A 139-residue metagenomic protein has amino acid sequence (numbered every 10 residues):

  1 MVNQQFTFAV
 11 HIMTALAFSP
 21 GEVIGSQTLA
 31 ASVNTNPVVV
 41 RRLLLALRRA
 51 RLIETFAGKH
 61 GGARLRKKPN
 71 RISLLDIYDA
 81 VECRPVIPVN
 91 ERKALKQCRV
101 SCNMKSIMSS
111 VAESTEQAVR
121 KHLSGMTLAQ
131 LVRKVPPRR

Functional and structural regions predicted by a protein language model:
M1-I12: Short alpha-helical segments that sit at the start of domains
H11-A15, S19, A80: Short amphipathic alpha-helical elements of helix-turn-helix/winged-helix folds
A17-G21, K67-K68: Short helix-capping/hinge SLiMs at alpha-helix to coil transitions
I24-N34: A short alpha-helical element within helix-turn-helix/winged-helix DNA-binding domains across DNA-binding proteins
L43-A50: Basic amphipathic alpha-helical segments that dock to polyanions
A50-R66: Beta-hairpin "wing" of winged helix-turn-helix
R66-R139: Non-DNA-binding regulatory cores of transcription-related proteins, predominantly C-terminal effector-binding
